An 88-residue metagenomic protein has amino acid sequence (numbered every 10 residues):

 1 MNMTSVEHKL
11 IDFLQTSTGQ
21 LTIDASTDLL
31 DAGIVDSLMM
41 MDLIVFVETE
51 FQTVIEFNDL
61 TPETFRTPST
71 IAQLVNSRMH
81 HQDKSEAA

Functional and structural regions predicted by a protein language model:
M1-T22, Q73-A88: Thiotemplate assembly-line natural product biosynthesis machinery
Q15-I34, F51-D59, S85-A87: Phosphopantetheine carrier-protein modules
I34-I44: Conserved N-terminal glycine/acidic-rich loop preference
D59-T70: AMP-binding/adenylate-forming catalytic domain of the ANL superfamily
